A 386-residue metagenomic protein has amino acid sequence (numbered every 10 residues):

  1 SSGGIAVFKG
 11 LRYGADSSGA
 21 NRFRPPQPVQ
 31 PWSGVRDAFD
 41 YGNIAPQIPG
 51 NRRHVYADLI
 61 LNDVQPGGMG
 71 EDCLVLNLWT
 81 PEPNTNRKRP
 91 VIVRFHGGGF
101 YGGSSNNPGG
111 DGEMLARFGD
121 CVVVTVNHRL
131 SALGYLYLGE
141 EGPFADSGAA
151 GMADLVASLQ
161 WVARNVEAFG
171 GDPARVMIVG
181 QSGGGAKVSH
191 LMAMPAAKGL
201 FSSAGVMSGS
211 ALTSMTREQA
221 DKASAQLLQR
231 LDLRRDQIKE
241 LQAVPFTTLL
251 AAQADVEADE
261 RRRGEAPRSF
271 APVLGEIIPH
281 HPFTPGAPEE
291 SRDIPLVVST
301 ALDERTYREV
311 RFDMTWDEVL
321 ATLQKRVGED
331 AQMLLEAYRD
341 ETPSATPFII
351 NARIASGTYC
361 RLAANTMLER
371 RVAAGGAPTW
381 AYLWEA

Functional and structural regions predicted by a protein language model:
S1-G148: Non-catalytic accessory segments of hydrolases
V7, V75, V91-R94, V122-V126 (+6 more regions): Structural recognition of the beta-strand scaffold that forms the well-ordered cores of secreted hydrolase catalytic
N43, G50, L362-N365, E369-A386: Mobile gating loops/cap/lid regions near enzyme active sites that modulate substrate access
N62, R164, K198, S203 (+2 more regions): Substrate-access "cap/lid" subdomains that shape and gate the entrance to catalytic or ligand-binding pockets
E71-C73, A145-E167, Q219-Q226: Alpha/beta-hydrolase active-site loop
P90, V162, F169-S182: Alpha/beta-hydrolase fold nucleophile elbow
G97-G98, A150-D154, S182-G185: Active-site loop->helix "elbow" adjoining a glycine-rich segment at hydrolase catalytic centers
G185-A197: Short glycine-enriched nucleophile-adjacent loop and the immediately C-terminal alpha-helix near the catalytic center
